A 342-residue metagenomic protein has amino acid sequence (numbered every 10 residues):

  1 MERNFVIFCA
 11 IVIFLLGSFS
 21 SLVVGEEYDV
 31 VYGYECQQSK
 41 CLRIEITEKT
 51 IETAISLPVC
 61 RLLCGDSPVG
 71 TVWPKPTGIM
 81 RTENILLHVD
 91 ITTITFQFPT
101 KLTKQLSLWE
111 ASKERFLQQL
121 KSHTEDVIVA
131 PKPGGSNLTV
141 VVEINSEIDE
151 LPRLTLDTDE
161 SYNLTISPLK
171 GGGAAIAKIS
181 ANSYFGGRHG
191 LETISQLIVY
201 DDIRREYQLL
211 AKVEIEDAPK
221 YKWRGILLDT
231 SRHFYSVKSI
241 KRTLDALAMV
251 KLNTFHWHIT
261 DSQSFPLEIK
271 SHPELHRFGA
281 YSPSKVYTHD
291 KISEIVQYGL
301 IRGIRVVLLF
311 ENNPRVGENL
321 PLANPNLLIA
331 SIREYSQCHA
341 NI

Functional and structural regions predicted by a protein language model:
E2-K222: Acidic, contiguous N-terminal accessory segments
L156-T158, N163-I342: Feature activates predominantly on carbohydrate-active enzymes
